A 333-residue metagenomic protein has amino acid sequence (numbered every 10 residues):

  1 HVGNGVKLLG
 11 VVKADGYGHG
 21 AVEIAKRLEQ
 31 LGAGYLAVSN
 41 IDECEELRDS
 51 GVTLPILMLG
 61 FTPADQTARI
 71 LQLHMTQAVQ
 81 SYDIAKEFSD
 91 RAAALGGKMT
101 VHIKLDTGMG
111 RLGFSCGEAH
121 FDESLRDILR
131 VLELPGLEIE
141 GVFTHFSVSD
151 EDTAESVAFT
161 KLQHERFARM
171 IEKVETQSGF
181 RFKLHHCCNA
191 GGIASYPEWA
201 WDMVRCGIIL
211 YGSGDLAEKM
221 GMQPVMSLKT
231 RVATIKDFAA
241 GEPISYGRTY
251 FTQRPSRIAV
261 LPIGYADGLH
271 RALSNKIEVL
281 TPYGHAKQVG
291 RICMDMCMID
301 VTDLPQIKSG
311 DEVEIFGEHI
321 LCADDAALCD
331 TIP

Functional and structural regions predicted by a protein language model:
H1-M75, V79-F88, A190, S195: N-terminal active-site wall of soluble small-molecule enzyme domains
V2, T100-H102: Chitinase-like catalytic core of GlcNAc-active glycosidases
G5, G179-L184, A323-D330: Flexible, glycine/charged-enriched surface loops at secondary-structure junctions
L8, I56, Q77, V101 (+2 more regions): Hydrophobic/aromatic residues located in beta-strands of well-ordered beta-sheets within soluble catalytic
A14-L31, A85-T100, T107-R231, F238-A239: Active-site loop/helix belt of alpha/beta enzymes
L47, V142, V232, G310: Residue-level signal for inorganic ion chemistry
M58, V232, Q288-V289: A structural signal for short, hydrophobic beta-strand segments that form beta-sheets in beta-rich/all-beta domains
D237-P333: C-terminal accessory subdomain/extension
